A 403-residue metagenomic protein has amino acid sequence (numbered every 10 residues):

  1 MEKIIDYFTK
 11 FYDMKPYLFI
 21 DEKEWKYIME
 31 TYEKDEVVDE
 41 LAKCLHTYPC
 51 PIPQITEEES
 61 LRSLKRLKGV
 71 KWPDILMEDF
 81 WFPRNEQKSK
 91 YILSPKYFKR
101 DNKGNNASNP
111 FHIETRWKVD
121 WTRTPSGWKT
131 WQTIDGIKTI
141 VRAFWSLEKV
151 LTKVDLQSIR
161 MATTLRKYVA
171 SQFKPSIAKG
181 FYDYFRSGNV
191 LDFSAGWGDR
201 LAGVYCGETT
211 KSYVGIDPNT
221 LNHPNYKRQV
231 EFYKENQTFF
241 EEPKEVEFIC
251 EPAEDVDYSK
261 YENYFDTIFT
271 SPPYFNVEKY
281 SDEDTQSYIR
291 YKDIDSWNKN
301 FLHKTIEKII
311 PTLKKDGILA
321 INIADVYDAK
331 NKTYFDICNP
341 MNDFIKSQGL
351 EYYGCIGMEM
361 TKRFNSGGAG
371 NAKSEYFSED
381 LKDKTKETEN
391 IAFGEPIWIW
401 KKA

Functional and structural regions predicted by a protein language model:
M1-L76, N85-K88, H112, K118-A403: Class I S-adenosyl-L-methionine-dependent methyltransferase catalytic core
F82, Q87-E114: Basic/polar, acidic-poor N-terminal "presequence/leader" segments that form or can form short amphipathic helices
